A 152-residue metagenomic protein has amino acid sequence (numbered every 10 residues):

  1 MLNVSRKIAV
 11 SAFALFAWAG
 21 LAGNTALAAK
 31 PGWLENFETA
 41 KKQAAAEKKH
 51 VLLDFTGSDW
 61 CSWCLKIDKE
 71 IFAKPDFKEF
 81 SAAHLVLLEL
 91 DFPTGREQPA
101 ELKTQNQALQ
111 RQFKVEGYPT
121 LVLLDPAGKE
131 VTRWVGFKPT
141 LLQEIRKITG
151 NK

Functional and structural regions predicted by a protein language model:
L2-F13: Bacterial N-terminal signal peptides that target proteins for export
W18-T25: C-terminal segment of classical bacterial N-terminal signal peptides
W33-L34, F77-T104: Thiol-based oxidoreductase modules, predominantly thioredoxin-like and allied folds used for disulfide exchange
W33-V51, S81: A short beta-strand-turn-helix
E47-C61: Short active-site neighborhood of thiol/selenol oxidoreductases, capturing the structured segment around
C61-C64, L121: The canonical Cys-X-X-Cys-His
C64-F80: Typically the conserved alpha-helix immediately C-terminal to a functionally engaged Cys/Sec in thioredoxin-like
E70, Q112, E116-K152: Non-catalytic, surface beta->alpha helical segment in thiol-disulfide oxidoreductase systems
